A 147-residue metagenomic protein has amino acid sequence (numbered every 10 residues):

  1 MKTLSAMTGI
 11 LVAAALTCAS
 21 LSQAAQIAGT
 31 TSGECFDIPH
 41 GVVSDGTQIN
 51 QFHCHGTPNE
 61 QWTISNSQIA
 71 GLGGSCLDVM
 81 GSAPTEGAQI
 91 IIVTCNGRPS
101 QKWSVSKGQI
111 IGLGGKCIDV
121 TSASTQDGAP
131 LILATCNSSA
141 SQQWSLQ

Functional and structural regions predicted by a protein language model:
M1-T8: Bacterial N-terminal signal peptides that target proteins for export
L11-V12, S22: Cleavable N-terminal signal peptides
S22-Q147: Lectin-like carbohydrate-binding module/patch detector with strong preference for beta-trefoil
